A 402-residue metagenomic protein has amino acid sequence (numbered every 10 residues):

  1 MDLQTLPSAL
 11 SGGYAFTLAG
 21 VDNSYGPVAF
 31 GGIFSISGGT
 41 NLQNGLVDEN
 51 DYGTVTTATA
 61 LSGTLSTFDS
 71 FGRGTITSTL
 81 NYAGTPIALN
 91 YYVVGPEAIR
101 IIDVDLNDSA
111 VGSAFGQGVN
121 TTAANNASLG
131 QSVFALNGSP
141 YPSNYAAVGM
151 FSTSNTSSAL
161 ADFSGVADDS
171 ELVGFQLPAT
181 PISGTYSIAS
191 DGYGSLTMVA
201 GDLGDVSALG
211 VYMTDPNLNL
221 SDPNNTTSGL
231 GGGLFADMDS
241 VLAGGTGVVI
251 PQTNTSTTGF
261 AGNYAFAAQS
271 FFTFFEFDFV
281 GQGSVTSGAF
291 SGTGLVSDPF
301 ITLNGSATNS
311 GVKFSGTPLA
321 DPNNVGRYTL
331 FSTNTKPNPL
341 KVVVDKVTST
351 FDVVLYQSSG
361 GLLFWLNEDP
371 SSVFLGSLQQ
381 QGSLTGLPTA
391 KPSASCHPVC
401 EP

Functional and structural regions predicted by a protein language model:
M1-P402: Mature soluble binding/inhibitory domains
